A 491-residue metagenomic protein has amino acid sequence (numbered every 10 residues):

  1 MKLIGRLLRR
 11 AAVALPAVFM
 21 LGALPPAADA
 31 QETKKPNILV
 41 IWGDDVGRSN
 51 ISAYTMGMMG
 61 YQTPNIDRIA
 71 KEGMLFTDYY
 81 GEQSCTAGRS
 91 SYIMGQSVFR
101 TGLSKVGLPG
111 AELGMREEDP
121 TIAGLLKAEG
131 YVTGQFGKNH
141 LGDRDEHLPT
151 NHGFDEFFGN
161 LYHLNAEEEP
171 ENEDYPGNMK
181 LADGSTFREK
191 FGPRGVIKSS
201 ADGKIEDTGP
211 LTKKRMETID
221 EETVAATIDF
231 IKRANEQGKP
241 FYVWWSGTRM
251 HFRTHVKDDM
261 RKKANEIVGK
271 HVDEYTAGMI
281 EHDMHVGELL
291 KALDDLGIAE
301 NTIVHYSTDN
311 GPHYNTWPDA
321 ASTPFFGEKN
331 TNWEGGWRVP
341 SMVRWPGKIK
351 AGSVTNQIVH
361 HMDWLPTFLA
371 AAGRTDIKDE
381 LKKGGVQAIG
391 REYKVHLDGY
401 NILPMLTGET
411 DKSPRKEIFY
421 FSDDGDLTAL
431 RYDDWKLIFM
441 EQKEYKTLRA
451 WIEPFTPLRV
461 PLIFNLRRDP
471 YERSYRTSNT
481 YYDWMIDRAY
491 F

Functional and structural regions predicted by a protein language model:
L3-L7, P16-P457, P461, P470-E472 (+1 more regions): Formylglycine-dependent sulfatase
